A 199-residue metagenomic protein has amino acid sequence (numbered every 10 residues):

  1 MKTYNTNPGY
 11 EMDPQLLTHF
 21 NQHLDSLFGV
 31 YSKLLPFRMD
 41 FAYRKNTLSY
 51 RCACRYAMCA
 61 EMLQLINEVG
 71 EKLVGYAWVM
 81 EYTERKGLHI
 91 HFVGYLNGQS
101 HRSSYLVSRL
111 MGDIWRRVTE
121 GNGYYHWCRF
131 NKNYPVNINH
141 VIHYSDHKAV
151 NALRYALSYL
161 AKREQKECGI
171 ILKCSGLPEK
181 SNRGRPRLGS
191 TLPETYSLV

Functional and structural regions predicted by a protein language model:
M1-Y10, L48-Q64, F92-L96: Charged, low-complexity, helix/coiled-coil-prone segments
M1-Y31, G98-V199: Catalytic "initiation/cleavage/transfer" segments centered on a nucleophilic residue and adjacent nucleic-acid-engaging
Q22-Y82: Signature for HUH/AEP ssDNA processing cores
L48-Y50, G87-I90, V136-V141: Short, solvent-exposed polar/charged micro-motifs at secondary-structure junctions
A57, L73, R85-H91, S103-L106 (+1 more regions): Short, well-structured alpha-helical interface segments that form or flank functional binding sites
A77-Q99: Histidine-centered divalent-metal-coordination microenvironment in nucleic-acid enzymes
